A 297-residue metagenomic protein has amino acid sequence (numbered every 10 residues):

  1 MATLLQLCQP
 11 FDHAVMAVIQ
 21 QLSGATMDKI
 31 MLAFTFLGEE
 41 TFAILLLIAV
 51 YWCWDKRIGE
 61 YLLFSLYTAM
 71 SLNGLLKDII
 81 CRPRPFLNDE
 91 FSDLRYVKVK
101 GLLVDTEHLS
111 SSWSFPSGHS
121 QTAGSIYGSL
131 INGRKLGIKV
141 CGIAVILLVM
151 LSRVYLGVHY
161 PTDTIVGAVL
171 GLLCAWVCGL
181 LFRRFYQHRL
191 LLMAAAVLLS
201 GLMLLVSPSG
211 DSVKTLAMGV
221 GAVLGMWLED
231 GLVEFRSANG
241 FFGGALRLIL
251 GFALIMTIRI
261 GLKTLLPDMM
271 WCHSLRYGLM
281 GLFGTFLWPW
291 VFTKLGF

Functional and structural regions predicted by a protein language model:
M1-A43, N73-S110, V233-L254, I258-F297: N-terminal transmembrane-helix/juxtamembrane module of multi-pass inner/ER membrane proteins
C8, S65, G210: Charged, low-complexity surface patches
M31, L46-L47, Y51-C53, F86-L265: Membrane-embedded catalytic cores of phosphoryl/pyrophosphoryl-handling enzymes
E39, V50-Y51, A69: Short active-site-proximal "capping" loops at secondary-structure junctions
R57-I58: Membrane-interface helix-loop-helix junctions at transmembrane boundaries of multi-pass membrane enzymes, predominantly
Y61, S65, A69, N73 (+9 more regions): Alpha-helical transmembrane segments in multi-pass membrane proteins
Y67-R84, L151-G157: Hydrophobic alpha-helical transmembrane segments of integral membrane proteins
